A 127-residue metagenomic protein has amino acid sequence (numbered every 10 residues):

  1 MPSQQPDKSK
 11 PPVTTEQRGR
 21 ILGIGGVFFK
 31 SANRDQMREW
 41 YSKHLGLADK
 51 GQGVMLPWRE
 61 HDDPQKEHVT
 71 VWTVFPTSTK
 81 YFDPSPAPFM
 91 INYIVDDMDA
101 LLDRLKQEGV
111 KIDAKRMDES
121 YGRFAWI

Functional and structural regions predicted by a protein language model:
M1-Q5, L101, E108: Low-complexity, Gly/Pro
P2-R38, P88-Y93: N-terminal beta-strand motif that seeds the catalytic metal site of vicinal oxygen chelate
P12, Q17, A48, V110-A114: A generic "structured core" feature
R18-L22, F28-W72, A100, Q107 (+2 more regions): Core segments of cupin and vicinal oxygen chelate
G26, A114-K115: Extracellular/lumenal ectodomain signal focusing on beta-strand-rich modules and carbohydrate-recognition contexts
V71, F75-P76, I94: Active-site-adjacent beta-strand/loop module that shapes the phosphate/pyrophosphate-binding cleft
S78-T79, P86: Beta-rich, blade/repeat-based domains predominating in secreted/periplasmic proteins but also intracellular
P84-L105: Mid-chain, well-packed structural core segment of small domains
